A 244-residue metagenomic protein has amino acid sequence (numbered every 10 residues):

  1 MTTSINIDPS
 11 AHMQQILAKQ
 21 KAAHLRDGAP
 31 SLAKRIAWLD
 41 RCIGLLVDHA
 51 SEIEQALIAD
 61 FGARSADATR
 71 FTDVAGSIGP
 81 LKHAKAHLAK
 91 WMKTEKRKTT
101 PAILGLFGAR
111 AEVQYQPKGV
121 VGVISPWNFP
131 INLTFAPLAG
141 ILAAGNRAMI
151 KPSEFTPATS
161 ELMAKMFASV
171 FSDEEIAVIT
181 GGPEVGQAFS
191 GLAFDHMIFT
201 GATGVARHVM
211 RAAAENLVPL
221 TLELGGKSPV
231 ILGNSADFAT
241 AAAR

Functional and structural regions predicted by a protein language model:
M1-A109: N-terminal Rossmann-like NAD(P)+-binding subdomain of aldehyde/semialdehyde dehydrogenases
I5-I7, F171, G204-R244: ALDH superfamily catalytic-core signature
R35, L81, G145, I176 (+2 more regions): Residue-level signal for inorganic ion chemistry
L57, S160-M163, F189, V209: Hydrophobic packing residues within well-ordered alpha-helices of enzyme cores
T100-V170, L217, A239: Conserved small-residue-rich beta-alpha loop and adjacent elements that most often cradle the phosphate/pyrophosphate
R110-A111, V178-D195: A structured beta-alpha segment of the ubiquitous adenosine-cofactor-binding alpha/beta core
N146, K151-S153, T180, T200-G201 (+1 more regions): Short beta->alpha connector loops at strand-helix junctions that form conserved, small/polar/Pro-enriched
